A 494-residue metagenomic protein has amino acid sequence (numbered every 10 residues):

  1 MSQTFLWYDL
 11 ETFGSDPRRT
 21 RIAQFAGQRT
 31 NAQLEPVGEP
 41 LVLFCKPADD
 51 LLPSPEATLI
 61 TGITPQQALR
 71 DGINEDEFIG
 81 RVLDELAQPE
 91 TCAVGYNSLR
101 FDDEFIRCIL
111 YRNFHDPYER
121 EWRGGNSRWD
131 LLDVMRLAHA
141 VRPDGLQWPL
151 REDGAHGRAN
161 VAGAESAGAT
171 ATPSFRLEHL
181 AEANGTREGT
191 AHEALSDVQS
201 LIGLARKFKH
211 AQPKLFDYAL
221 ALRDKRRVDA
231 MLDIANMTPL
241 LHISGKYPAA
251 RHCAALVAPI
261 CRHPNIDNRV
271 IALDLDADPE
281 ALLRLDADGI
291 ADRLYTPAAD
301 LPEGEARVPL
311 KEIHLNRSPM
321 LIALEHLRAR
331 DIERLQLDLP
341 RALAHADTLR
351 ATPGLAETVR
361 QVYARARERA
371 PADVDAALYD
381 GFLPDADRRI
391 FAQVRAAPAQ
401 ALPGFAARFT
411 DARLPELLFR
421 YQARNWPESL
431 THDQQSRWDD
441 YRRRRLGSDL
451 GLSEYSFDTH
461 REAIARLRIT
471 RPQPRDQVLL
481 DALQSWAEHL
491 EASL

Functional and structural regions predicted by a protein language model:
Q3, T20-F25, R29-I63, L86-P213 (+2 more regions): Metal-dependent phosphoesterase core characteristic of DEDDh/y 3'-5' exonuclease domains
W7-D9, D274: Short hydrophobic beta-strand that contains or immediately precedes a catalytic carboxylate
E11-R18: Short acidic, Gly/Ser-rich segments with clustered Asp/Glu that frequently serve as metal-coordination loops in enzyme
T12, P47, D133, D276-P279: Short, flexible loop/turn elements at secondary-structure junctions
T61-F78, E85: Metal-dependent phosphoesterase signature
A221-P302: Acidic catalytic cores of enzymes that act on phosphate-bearing nucleotides/polynucleotides
A281-R284, D288-L494: Non-catalytic terminal regions of proteins
